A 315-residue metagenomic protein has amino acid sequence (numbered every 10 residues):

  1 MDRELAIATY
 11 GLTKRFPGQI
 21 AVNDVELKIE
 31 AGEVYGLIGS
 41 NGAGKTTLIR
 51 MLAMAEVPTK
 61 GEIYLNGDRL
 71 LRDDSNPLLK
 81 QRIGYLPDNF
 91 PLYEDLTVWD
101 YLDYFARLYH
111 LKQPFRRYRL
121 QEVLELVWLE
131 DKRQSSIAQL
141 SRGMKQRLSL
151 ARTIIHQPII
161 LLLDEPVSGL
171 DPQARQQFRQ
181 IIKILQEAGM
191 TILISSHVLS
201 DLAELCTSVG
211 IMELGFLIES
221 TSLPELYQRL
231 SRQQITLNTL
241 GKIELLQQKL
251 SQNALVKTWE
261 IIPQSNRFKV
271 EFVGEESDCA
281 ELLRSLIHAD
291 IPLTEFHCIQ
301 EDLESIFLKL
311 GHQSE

Functional and structural regions predicted by a protein language model:
S40-G44: Walker A (P-loop) phosphate-binding loop of ABC-type ATPase nucleotide-binding domains
A53: Helix-to-loop junction immediately C-terminal to a conserved catalytic motif
G61-R72, L78-L79: Conserved ABC transporter NBD signature motif
D103, R107, P114-K132: Conserved ABC ATPase "signature" region
L161-D164: Catalytic Walker B motif of ABC-type/P-loop ATPase nucleotide-binding domains
R179-V273: ABC transporter nucleotide-binding domain
